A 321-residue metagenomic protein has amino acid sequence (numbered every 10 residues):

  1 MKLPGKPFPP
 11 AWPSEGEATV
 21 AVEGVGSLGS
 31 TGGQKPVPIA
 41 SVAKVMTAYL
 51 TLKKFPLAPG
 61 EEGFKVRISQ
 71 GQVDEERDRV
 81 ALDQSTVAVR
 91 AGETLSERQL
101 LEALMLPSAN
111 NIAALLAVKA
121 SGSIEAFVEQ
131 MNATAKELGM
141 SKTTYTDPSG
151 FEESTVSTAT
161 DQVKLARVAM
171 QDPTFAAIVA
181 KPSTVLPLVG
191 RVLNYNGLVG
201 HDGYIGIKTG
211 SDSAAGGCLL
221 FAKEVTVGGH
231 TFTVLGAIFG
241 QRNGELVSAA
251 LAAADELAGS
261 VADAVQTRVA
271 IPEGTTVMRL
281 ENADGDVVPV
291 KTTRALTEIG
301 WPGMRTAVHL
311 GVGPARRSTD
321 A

Functional and structural regions predicted by a protein language model:
M1, S27-G29, I207, A270-M278: Local beta-strand/beta-hairpin segments that build beta-sheet-rich folds
M1-P4, G244-E245, R317-A321: Domain-scale selection of a single, long terminal region that carries the protein's primary operational module
K2-T160, R167-P173: Active-site-adjacent loops and short helices of periplasmic peptidoglycan-processing enzymes
E17-G26, T146, F151-K181, F221-K223 (+4 more regions): Penicillin-binding protein/beta-lactamase superfamily catalytic region
Q70-A81, P187-L193, L280-G285: Short, mixed-charge aromatic SLiMs
T146, Y195-I205, C218, E256 (+1 more regions): Folded interaction domains in cell-surface recognition and envelope-stress signaling
A176, A180-A270: A penicillin-recognizing enzyme superfamily signal
A264-A321: Conserved SxxK-family serine transpeptidase/carboxypeptidase catalytic domain of penicillin-binding proteins
